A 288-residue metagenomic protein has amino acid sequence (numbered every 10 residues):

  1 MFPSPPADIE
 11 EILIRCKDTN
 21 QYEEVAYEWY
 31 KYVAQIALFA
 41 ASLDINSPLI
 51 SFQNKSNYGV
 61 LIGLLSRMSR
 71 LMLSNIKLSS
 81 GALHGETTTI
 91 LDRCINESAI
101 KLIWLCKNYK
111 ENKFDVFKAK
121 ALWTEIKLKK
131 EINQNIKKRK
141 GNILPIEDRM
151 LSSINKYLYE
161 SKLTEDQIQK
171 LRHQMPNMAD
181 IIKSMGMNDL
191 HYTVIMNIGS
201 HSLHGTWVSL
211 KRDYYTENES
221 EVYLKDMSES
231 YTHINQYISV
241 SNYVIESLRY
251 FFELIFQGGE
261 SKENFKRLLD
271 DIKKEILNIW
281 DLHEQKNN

Functional and structural regions predicted by a protein language model:
M1-N57, L122-N288: Secondary-shell segments that build the walls of catalytic and ion/ligand-binding clefts
E11, G63, F114-V116, I168: General helical secondary-structure elements
A40-L105: Long, hydrophobic/aromatic-enriched structural stretches that serve as scaffold segments
R70, N96, V116, A121-W123 (+1 more regions): Sequence-pattern detector for short linear motifs and compositional/periodic biases rather than a specific fold
S80-L83, N96, I100-K110, H204-W207 (+1 more regions): Hydrophobic/aromatic-lined pockets within catalytic cores
T88-I90, C106-K118, G258-L268: Short, glycine/acidic-rich hinge or "gate" loops at secondary-structure transitions that mediate conformational
I90-E97, K118-K120, T216-E221: Amphipathic alpha-helical scaffolding segments
